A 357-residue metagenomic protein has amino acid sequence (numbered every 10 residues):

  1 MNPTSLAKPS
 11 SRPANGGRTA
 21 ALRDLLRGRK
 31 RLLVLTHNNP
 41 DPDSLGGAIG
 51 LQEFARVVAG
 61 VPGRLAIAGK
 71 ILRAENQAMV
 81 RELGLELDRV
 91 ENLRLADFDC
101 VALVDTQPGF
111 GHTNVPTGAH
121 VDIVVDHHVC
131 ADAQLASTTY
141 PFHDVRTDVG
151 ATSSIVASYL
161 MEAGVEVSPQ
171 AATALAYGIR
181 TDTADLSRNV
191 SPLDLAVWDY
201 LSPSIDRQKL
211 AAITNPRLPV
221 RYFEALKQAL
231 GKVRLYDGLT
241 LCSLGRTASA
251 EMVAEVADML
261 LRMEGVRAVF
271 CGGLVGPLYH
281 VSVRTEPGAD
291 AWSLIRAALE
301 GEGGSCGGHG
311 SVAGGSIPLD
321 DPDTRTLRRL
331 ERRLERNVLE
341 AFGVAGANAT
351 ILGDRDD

Functional and structural regions predicted by a protein language model:
M1-P13: Helix-enriched interaction subdomains in cytosolic or periplasmic regions, typified by TIR/SEFIR signaling/NADase cores
G16-L32, N38, A48, A59-G63 (+2 more regions): Gly/His-enriched, cation/cofactor- and phosphate-binding structural elements
G17, G46, I71, E75 (+11 more regions): Conserved active-site and cofactor/substrate-binding residues in soluble primary-metabolism enzymes
K30-L95: Anionic-ligand anchoring segments at beta-strand to alpha-helix junctions in alpha/beta enzyme folds, i.e., glycine
D41, L51, V80, D126 (+4 more regions): Divalent metal-coordination and catalytic microenvironments
A78-P141: Active-site cofactor/cluster-binding pocket
H127-D199, E331-E335: Short alpha-helices
P169, R180-E255, R262-A268, G276: Glycine-rich, Lys/Arg-enriched anion-binding loops that position phosphate/diphosphate groups for phosphoryl
